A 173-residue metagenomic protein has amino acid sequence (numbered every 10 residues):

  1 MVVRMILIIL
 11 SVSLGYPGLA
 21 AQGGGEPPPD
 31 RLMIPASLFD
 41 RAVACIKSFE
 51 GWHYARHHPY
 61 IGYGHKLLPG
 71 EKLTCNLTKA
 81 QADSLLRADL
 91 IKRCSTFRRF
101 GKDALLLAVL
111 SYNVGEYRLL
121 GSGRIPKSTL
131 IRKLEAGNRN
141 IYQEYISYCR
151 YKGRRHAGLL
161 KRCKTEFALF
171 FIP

Functional and structural regions predicted by a protein language model:
M1-M5: Positively charged n-region of N-terminal signal peptides that target proteins for export
I6, L10, Y16-H53, H65-G70 (+2 more regions): Long, amphipathic alpha-helical surface segments
Y54-H58, T96-L106, E144: Surface-exposed patches in mature extracellular/periplasmic domains of secreted proteins
H58-Y60, H65: Early exported N-terminus immediately downstream of N-terminal targeting peptides
A104-R118: Short N-proximal segments of mature Sec-exported proteins
